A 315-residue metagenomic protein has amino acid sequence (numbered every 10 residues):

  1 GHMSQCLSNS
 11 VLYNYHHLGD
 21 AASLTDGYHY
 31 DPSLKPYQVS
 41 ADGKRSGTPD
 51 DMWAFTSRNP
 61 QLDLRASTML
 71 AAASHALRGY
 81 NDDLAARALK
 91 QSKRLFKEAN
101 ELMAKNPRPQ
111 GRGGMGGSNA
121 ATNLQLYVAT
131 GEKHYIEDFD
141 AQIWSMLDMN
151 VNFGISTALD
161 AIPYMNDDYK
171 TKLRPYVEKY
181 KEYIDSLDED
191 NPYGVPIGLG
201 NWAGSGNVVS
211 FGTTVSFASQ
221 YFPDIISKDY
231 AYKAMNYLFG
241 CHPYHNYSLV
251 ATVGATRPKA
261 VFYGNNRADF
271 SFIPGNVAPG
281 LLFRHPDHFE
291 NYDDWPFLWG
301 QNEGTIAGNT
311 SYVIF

Functional and structural regions predicted by a protein language model:
G1-R45, Y80-F96, N100-G114: Active-site acid/base region of carbohydrate-active enzymes
N9-R65, M69, A120-H134, D138-A141 (+2 more regions): Aromatic (Trp/Tyr) and acidic
N59, D63, S67-L77, A85-T130 (+1 more regions): Aromatic-lined, polymer-binding surfaces characteristic of secreted/periplasmic polysaccharide-degrading enzymes
R108-G113, Y193-N201: Acidic, Ser/Thr-rich low-complexity linear motifs
